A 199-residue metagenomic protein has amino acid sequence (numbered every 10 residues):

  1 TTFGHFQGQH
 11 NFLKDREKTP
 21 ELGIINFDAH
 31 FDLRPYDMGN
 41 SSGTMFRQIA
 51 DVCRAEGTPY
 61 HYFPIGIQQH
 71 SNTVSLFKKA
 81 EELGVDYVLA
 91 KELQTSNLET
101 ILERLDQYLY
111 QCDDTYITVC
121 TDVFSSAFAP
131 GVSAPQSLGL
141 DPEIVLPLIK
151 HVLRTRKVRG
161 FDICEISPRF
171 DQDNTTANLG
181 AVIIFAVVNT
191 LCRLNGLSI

Functional and structural regions predicted by a protein language model:
T1-I199: Conserved alpha-helical scaffold segments that buttress catalytic/binding sites
